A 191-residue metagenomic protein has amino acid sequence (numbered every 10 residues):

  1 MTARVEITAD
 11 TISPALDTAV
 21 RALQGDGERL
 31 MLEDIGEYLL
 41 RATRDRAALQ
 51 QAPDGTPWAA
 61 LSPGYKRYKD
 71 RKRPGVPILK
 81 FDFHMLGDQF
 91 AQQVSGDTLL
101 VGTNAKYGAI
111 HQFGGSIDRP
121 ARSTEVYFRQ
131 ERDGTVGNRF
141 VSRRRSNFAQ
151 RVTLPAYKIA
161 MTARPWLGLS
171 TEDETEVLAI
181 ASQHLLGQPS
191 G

Functional and structural regions predicted by a protein language model:
M1-G191: Short, Lys/Arg-rich flexible segments
